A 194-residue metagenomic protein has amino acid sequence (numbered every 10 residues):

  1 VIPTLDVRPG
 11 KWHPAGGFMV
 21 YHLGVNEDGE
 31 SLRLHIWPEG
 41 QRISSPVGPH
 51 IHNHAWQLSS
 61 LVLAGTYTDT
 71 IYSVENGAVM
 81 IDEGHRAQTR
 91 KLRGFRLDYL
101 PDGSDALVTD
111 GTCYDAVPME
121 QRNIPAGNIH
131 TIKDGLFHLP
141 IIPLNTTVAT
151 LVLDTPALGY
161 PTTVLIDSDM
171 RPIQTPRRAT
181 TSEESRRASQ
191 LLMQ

Functional and structural regions predicted by a protein language model:
V1-I36: A short, N-terminal "cap"/entry segment at the start of jelly-roll beta-barrel domains of the cupin/DSBH fold
V7-G10, S45-H52, M119, H138-P140: Catalytic micro-motifs at enzyme active sites that drive phosphoryl/nucleotidyl and oxygen chemistry
L34-N53, T70, D134: Conserved short histidine dyad/triad with adjacent acidic residue
A55-D69, S73, L153: Short, conserved beta-strand element in jelly-roll/cupin
D69-T70, I132, H138-P143: Short beta-strand His + acidic residue motifs that chelate non-heme Fe in jelly-roll/DSBH and cupin folds
S73-D134: Short acidic-glycine-tyrosine-enriched beta hairpin
N145-T162: A short hydrophobic beta-strand segment most commonly corresponding to one strand of the jelly-roll/cupin
Y160-Q194: Long, compositionally biased interface segments
